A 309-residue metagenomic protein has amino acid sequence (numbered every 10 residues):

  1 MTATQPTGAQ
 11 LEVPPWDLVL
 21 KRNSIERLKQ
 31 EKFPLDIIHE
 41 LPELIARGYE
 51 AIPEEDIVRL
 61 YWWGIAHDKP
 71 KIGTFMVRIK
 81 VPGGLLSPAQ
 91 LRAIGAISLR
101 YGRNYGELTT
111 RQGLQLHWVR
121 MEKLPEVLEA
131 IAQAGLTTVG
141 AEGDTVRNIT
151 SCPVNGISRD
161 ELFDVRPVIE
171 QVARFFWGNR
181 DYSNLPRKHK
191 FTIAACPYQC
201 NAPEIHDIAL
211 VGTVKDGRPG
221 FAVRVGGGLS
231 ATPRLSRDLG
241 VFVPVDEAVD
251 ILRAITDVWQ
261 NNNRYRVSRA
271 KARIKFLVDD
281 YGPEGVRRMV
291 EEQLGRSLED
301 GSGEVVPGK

Functional and structural regions predicted by a protein language model:
M1-K309: Peripheral terminal and linker regions in Fe-S/redox and tRNA-modifying enzymes
